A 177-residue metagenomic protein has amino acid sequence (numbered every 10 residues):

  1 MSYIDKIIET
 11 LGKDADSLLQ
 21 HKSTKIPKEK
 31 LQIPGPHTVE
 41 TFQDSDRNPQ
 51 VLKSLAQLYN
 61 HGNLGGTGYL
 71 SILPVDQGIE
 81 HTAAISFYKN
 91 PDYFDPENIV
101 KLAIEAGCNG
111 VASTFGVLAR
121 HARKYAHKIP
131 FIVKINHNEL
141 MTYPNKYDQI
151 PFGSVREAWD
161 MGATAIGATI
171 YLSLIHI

Functional and structural regions predicted by a protein language model:
M1-P130: N-terminal capping/small domains of soluble enzymes
Q57-N60, G116-A122, K146-M161: Short, charged beta->alpha transition segments
G68-S71, I129-F131, V155-T164: Short coil-to-beta-strand
D76-E80, G116, K134-L140, Y171-S173: Active-site beta-loop-alpha junctions enriched in small/polar residues
F87-P91, T142-Q149: Short coil/turn segments at secondary-structure boundaries
F131-K146, E157: Structural motif corresponding to the early beta-alpha repeats
I135, Y147-D148, A163-T169: Conserved mixed alpha/beta catalytic, RNA-binding, or beta-rich assembly cores of soluble enzyme, regulatory
I175-I177: Conserved small/polar residues in nucleotide/adenosyl-binding loops
